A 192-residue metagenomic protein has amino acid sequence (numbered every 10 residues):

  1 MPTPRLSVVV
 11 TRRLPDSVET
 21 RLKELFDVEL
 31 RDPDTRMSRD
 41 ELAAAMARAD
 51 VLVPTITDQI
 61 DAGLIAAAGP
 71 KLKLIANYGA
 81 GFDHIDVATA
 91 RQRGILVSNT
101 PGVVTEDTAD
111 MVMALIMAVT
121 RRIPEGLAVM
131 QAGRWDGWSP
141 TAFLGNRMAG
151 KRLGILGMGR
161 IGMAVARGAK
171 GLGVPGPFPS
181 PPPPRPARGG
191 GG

Functional and structural regions predicted by a protein language model:
M1-V51, P186: N-terminal glycine-/charge-rich "phosphate-binding" loop or analogous flexible N-terminal tail
R5, L72, A149-R152: Phosphate-coordination loops involved in phosphoryl transfer and adenosine-cofactor binding
D16, T35-D40, D58-A62, W138-T141: Structural motif corresponding to alpha-helix initiation and N-cap regions
K23, A43-M46, I65, G69 (+1 more regions): A short, aliphatic-rich alpha-helical micro-motif
V28-E29, V97, G176: Hydrophobic beta-strand scaffold residues
D50-Q131, G145: Phosphate/diphosphate ligand-binding glycine-rich loop within oxidoreductases
W138-G192: Rossmann-like dinucleotide/phosphate-binding beta-alpha-beta segment
